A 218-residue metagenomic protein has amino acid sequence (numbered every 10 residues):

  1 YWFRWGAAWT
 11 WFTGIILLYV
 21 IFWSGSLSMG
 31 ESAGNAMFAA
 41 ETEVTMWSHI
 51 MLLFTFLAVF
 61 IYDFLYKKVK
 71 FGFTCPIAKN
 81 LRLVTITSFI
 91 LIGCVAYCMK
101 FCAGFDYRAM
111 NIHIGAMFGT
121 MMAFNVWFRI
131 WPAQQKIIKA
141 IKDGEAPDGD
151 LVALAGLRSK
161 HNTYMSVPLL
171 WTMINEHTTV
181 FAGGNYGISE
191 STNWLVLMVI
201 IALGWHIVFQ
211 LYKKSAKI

Functional and structural regions predicted by a protein language model:
Y1-I218: Polytopic transmembrane helical bundles with strong interfacial aromatic enrichment
